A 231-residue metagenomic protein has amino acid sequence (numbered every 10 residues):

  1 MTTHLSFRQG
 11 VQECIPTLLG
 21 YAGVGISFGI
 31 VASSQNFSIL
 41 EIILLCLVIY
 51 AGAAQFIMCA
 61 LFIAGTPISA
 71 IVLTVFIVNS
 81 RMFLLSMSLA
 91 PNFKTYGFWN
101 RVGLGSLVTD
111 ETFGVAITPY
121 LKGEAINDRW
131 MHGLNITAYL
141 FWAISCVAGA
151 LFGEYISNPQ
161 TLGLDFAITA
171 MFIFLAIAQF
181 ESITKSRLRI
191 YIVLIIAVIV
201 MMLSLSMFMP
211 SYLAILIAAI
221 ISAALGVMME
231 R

Functional and structural regions predicted by a protein language model:
M1-I49, A60-V75: Helix-loop-helix hairpins and the membrane-proximal interhelical loops of multi-pass alpha-helical transport proteins
T3, L73-D165: Helix-loop-helix junctions within the multi-pass membrane cores of secondary transporters/permeases
A22-G23, S27, L40, A51-M58 (+4 more regions): Transmembrane helix boundary and interhelical junction motifs in multipass membrane proteins
N36, G65, K94, L121 (+3 more regions): Short helix-capping/hinge motifs at transmembrane helix termini and TM-loop junctions
S38-E41, P67-A70, T95-N100, I126-D128 (+2 more regions): Membrane-helix interface segments
Y50-A54, I77-L84, A170-A176, A218-R231: Alpha-helical transmembrane segments and their membrane-interface exit regions
L84-N92, A116-Y120, L175-T184, A224-R231: C-terminal ends of transmembrane helices
D128-I217, A224, M228: Membrane-embedded alpha-helical modules
